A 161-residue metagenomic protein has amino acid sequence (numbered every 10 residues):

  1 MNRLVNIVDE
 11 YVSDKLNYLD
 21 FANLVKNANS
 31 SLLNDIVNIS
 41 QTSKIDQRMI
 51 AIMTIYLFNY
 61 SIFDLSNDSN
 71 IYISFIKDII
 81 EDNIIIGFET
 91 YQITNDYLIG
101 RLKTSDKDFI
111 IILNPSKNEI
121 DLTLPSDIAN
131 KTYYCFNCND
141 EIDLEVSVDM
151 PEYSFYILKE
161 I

Functional and structural regions predicted by a protein language model:
M1-I161: Carbohydrate-interacting/catalytic domains
